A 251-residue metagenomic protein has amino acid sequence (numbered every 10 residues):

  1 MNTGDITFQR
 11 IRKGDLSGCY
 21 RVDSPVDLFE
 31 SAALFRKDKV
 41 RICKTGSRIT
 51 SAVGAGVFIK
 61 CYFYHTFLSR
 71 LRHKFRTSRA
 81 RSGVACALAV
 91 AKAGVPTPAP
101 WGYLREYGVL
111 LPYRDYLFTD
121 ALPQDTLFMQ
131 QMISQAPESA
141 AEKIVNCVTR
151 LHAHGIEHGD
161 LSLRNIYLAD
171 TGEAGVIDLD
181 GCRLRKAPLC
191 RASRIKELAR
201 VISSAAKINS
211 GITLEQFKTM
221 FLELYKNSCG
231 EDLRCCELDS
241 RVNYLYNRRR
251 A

Functional and structural regions predicted by a protein language model:
M1-K39, L245: Juxta-kinase regulatory segment immediately upstream of eukaryotic protein kinase catalytic domains
D27-D125, K143, T149-H154, R241: Conserved ATP-binding subdomain of kinase catalytic cores across diverse folds
V53-G56, D170-A174: Active-site beta-strand-loop-beta-strand hairpin of nuclease catalytic cores that positions key catalytic residues
P123, L163, G181: Short, glycine/acidic-enriched loop or turn micro-motifs at the edges of active sites
T126-Q135: AlphaC helix of the protein kinase catalytic domain
E157: Conserved catalytic-core element of eukaryotic-like protein kinases
L161, I166-L168: Hydrophobic residue at the +6 position relative to the catalytic HRD Asp in the kinase catalytic loop
G175-A251: C-lobe/activation-segment region of protein kinase-like
